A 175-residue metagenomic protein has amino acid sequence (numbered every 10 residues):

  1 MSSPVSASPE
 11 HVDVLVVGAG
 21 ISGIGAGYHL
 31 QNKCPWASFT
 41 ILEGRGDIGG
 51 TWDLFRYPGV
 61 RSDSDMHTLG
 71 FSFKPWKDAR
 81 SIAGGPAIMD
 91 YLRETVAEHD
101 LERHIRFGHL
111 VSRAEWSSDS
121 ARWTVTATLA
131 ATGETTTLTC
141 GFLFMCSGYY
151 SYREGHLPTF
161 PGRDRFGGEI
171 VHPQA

Functional and structural regions predicted by a protein language model:
M1-H11, H172-A175: A short, basic/flexible loop-to-alpha-helix module at the beginning of a structural domain
P9-I41: N-terminal Rossmann-like FAD-binding beta1-loop-alpha1 element of flavoenzymes
E10-V12, A131-F142: Core beta-strand elements of the Rossmann-like FAD/NAD(P) dinucleotide-binding domain in flavoenzyme oxidoreductases
V16-V17, V111, T137-Y150: Short hydrophobic core segments
Q31-Y57: Glycine-rich FAD pyrophosphate-binding loop
G70-F71, P75-A79, G84, I88-Y91 (+2 more regions): Glycine-rich dinucleotide-binding loop and its adjacent helix/turn
F107-R122: A conserved short coil-to-beta-strand element within the FAD-binding core of flavoproteins
G108-S112, A130, Q174-A175: Conserved SAM/SAH-binding loop
